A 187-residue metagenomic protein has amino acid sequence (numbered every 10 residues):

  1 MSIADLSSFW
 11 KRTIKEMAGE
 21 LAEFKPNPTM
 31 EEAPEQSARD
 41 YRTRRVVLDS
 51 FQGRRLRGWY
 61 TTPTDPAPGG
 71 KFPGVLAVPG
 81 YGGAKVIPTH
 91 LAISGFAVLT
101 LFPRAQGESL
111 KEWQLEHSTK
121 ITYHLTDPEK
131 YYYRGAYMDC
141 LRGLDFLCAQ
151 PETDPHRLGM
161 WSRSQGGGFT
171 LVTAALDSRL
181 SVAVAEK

Functional and structural regions predicted by a protein language model:
M1-I14: N-terminal pre-domain segments of enzymes
A22-G70: N-terminal cap/lid segment of alpha/beta-hydrolase-fold proteins
G53-R54, T62-A67, Y81-K85, H90 (+1 more regions): A short acidic, glycine/proline-enriched capping/turn motif at secondary-structure boundaries, especially helix N-cap
F72, A77-G83: Active-site glycine-rich loops that stabilize anionic/oxyanionic intermediates across multiple enzyme folds
F72-P73, F96, L180-V182: Loop/turn elements at helix/coil->beta-strand transitions in domains of secreted/extracellular proteins
V86-M138: Cap/lid segment of the alpha/beta-hydrolase catalytic domain
R142-K187: Primarily recognizes the serine-hydrolase "nucleophile elbow" in alpha/beta-hydrolase and SGNH/GDSL folds
